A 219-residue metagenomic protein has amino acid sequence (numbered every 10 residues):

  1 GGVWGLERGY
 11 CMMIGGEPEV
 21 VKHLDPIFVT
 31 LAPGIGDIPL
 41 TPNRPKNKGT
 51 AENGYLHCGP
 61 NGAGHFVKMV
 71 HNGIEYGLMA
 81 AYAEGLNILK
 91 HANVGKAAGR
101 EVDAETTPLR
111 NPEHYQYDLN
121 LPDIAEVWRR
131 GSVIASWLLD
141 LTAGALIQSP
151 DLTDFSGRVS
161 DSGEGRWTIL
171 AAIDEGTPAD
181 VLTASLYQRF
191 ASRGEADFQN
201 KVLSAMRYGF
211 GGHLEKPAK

Functional and structural regions predicted by a protein language model:
G1-G95, E215: Rossmann-fold dinucleotide-binding core
I27, I88-H91, A104, V127 (+3 more regions): Short acidic/histidine-centered micro-motifs embedded in hydrophobic/aromatic stretches that mark compact functional
L40, D154-G157, P217-K219: Short coil/turn segments at secondary-structure boundaries
A51-Y55, N61-F66, E113, L119 (+2 more regions): Interdomain hinge/lid region at the active-site interface of Rossmann-like NAD(P)-dependent oxidoreductases
A81-A97, L146-P150, T177-D180, G194-A196 (+1 more regions): Short helix-capping/linker segments at secondary-structure and domain boundaries
L89-A125: Short acidic alpha-helical/loop segments enriched in Asp/Glu that coordinate divalent cations
N200-K219: Long, compositionally biased
